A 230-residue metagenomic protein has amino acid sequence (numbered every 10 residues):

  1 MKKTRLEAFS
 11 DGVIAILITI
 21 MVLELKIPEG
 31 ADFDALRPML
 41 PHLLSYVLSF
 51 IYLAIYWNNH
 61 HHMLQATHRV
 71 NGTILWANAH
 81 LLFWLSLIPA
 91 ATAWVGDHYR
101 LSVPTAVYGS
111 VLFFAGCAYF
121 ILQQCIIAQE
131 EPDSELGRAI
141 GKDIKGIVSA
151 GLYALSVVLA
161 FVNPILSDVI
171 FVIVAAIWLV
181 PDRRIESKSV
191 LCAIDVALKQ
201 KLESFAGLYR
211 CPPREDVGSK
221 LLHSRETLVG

Functional and structural regions predicted by a protein language model:
M1-L198: Multi-pass alpha-helical transmembrane bundle typical of ion/small-solute transporters and intramembrane aspartyl
R210-C211, T227: Periodic, rod-like helical contexts
L222-V229: Short, intrinsically disordered C-terminal tails of secreted or membrane-associated proteins
